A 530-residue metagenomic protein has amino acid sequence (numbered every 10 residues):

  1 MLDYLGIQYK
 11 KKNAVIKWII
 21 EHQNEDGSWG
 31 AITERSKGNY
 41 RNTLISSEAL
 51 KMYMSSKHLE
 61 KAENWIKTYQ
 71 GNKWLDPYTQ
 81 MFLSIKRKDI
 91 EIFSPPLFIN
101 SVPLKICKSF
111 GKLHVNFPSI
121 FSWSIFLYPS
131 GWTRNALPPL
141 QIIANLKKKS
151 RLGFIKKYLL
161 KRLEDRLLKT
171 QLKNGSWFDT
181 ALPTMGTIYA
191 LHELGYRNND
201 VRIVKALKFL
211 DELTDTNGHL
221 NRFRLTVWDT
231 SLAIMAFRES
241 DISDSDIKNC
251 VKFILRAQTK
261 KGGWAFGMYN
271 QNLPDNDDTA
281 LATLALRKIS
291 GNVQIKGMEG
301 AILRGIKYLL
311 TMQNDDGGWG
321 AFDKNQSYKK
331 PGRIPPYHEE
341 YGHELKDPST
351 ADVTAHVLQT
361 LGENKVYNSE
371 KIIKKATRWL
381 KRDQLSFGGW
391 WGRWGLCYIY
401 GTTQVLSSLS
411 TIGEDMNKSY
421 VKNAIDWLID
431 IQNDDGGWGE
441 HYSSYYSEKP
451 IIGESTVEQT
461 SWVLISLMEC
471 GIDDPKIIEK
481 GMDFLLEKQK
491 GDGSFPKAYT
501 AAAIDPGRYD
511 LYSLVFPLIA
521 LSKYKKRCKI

Functional and structural regions predicted by a protein language model:
M1-I530: Preference for long, amphipathic alpha-helical scaffolds in soluble/luminal domains and all-alpha bundles
